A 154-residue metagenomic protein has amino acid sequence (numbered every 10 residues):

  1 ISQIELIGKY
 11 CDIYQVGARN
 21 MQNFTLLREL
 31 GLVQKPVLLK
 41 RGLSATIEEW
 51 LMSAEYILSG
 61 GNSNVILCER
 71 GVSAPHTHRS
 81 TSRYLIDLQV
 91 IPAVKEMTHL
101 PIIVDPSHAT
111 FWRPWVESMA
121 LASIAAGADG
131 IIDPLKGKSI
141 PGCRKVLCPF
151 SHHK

Functional and structural regions predicted by a protein language model:
I1-Y14, N23-L26: N-terminal active-site wall of soluble small-molecule enzyme domains
Q15-V16, D133: Redox-cofactor binding/interface segments in oxidoreductases and associated redox assembly factors
Q22-F24, R28-L147: Catalytic alpha/beta core domains of metabolic enzymes, predominantly
H153-K154: C-terminal active-site "lid" helix and adjoining low-complexity regulatory extension at the edge of ATP-using catalytic
